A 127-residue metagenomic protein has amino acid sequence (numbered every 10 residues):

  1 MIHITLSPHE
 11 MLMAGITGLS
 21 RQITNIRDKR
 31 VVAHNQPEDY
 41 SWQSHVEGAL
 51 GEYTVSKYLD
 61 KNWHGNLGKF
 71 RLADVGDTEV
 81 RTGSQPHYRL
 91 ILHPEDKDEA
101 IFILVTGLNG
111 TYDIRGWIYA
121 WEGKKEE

Functional and structural regions predicted by a protein language model:
M1-G76, R81-E127: Nucleic-acid endonuclease domains
